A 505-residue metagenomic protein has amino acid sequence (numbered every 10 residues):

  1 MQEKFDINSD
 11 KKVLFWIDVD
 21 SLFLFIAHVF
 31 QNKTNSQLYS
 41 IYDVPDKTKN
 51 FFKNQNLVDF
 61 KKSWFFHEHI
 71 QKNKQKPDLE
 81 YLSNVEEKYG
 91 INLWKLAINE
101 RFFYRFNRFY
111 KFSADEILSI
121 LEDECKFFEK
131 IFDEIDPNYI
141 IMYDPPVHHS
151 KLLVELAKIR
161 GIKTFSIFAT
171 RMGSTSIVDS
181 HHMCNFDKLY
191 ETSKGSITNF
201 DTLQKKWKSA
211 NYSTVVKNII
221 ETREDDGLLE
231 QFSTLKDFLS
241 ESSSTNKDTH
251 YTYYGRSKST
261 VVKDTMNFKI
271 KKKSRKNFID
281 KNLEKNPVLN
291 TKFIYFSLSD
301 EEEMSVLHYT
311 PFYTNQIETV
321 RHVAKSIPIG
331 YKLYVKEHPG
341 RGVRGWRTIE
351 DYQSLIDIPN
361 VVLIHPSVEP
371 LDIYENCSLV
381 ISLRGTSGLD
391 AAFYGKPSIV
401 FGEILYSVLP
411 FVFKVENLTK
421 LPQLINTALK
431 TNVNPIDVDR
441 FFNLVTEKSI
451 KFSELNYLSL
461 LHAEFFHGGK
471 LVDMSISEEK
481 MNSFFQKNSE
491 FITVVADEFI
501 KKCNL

Functional and structural regions predicted by a protein language model:
F5-D20, Y42-V44, S113, I141 (+1 more regions): Nucleotide-activated donor-dependent transferases that construct or modify glycoconjugates
V19-T34, V154, F312-I327: Histidine-anchored nucleotide/phosphate-binding helix
V29-F128, A169-K273, M481, D497-L505: Conserved N-terminal ligand/cofactor-binding loop architecture of enzyme catalytic domains
K126-K188: Conserved nucleotide-sugar donor-interacting segment of glycosyltransferase catalytic cores, predominantly GT-B
M142-Y143, H149, F168, P366-F413: A donor-sugar binding/catalytic signature common to diverse glycosyltransferases and related nucleotide-sugar
I197-R256, N277-L283, F413, L418-L505: C-terminal amphipathic helix plus adjacent low-complexity, charged tail appended to glycosyltransferase catalytic
V288-I317, H322-A324, Y331, E337-R341: Active-site donor-nucleotide binding/catalytic segment of nucleotide-sugar enzymes
V320-H365: Catalytic donor nucleotide-activated moiety binding site of glycosyltransferases and closely related
